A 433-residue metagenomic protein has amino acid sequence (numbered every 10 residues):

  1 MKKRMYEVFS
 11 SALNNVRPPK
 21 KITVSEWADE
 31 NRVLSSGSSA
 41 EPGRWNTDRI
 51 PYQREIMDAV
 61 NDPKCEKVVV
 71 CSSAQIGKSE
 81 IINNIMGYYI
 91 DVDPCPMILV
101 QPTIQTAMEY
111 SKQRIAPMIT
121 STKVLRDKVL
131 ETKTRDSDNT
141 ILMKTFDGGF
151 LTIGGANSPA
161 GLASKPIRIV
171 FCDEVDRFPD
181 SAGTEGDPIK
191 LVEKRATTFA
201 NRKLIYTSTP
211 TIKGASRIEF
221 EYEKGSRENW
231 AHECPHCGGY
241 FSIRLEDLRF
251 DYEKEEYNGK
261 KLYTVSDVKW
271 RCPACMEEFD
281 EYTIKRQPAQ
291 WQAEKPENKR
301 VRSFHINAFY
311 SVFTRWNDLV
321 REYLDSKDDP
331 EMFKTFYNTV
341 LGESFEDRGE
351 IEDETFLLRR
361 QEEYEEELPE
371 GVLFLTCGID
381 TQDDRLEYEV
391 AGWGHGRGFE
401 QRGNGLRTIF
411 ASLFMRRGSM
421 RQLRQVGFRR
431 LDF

Functional and structural regions predicted by a protein language model:
K2-L375, I379, D384-L386, R424-R430: Phosphate/NTP-binding elements of NTP-utilizing enzymes
Y388-R424: Catalytic or ion-translocation cores adjacent to nucleophile or general acid/base/metal-coordination motifs in diverse
F433: Acidic/histidine-rich, metal-coordinating catalytic segments
